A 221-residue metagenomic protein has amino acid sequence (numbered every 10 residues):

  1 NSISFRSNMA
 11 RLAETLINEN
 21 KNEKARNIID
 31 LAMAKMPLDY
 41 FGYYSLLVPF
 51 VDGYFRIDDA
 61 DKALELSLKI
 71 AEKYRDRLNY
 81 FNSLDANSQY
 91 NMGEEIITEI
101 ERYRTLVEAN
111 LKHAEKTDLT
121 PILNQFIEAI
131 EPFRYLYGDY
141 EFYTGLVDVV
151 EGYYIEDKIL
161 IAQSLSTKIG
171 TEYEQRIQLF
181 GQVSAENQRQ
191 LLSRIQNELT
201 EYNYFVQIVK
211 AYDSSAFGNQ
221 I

Functional and structural regions predicted by a protein language model:
N1-I221: C-terminal luminal/periplasmic domains and tails of membrane-associated envelope-modifying transferases
